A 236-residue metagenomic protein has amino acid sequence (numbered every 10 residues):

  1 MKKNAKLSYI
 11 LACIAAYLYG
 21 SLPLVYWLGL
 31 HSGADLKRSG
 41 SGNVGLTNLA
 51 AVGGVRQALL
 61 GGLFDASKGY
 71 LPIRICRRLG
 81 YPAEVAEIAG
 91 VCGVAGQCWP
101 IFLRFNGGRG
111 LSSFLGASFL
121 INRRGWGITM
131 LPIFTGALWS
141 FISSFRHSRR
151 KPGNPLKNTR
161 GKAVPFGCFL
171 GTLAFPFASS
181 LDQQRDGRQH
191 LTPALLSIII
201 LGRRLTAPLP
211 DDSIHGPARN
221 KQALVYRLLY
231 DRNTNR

Functional and structural regions predicted by a protein language model:
M1-A12, L71-I88, F119-W126, S180-L191: Helix-coil boundary and interhelical linker segments in multi-pass alpha-helical membrane proteins
L7-S32: N-terminal signal-anchor transmembrane alpha helix
V25, G96-N106, L138-N154, R204 (+1 more regions): C-terminal ends of transmembrane helices
L28-A58, G107, P210-R236: Cytosolic, membrane-interface loops and tails of multi-pass inner-membrane proteins
D35-G45, I101-S113, S144-R150, R160-C168: Short, non-helical or kinked segments that cap or interrupt transmembrane helices
A50-G53, C76-R77, L111-F141, K157 (+1 more regions): Interfacial segments of multi-pass membrane proteins
Q57-L63, K68-F102, R124-G125, I133: Nucleotide and nucleotide-moiety/phosphate-recognizing core
W126-L131, R160-L170, D182-L196: Loop-to-transmembrane alpha-helix initiation sites
